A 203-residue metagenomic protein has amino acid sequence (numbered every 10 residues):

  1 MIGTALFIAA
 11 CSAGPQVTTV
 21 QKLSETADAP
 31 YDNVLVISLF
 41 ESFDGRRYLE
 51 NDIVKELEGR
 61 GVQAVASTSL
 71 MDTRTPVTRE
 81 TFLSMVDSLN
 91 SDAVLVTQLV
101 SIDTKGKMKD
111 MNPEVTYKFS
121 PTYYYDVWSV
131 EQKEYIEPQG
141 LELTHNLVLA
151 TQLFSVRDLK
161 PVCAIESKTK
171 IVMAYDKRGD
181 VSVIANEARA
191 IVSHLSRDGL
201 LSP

Functional and structural regions predicted by a protein language model:
M1-C11: Sec-dependent bacterial lipoprotein signal peptides
A9-C11, A64-S69, S120-D126: N-terminal start-of-chain detector that recognizes signal peptides and the immediate post-cleavage beginning
C11-Y31, V127-P203: C-terminal/domain-edge helix-coil "capping" segments
T18-S24, R47-G59, K107, F119-Y125 (+1 more regions): Short low-complexity stretches enriched in small and charged residues
N33-D110: N-terminal segment of the mature soluble domain
G59-Q63, L89-A93, F119-Y124, A174-G179 (+1 more regions): Glycine-rich loops and low-complexity Gly/Arg-rich segments that provide flexible linkers or classic glycine-based
T78-L153: Surface-exposed short loop/turn segments
